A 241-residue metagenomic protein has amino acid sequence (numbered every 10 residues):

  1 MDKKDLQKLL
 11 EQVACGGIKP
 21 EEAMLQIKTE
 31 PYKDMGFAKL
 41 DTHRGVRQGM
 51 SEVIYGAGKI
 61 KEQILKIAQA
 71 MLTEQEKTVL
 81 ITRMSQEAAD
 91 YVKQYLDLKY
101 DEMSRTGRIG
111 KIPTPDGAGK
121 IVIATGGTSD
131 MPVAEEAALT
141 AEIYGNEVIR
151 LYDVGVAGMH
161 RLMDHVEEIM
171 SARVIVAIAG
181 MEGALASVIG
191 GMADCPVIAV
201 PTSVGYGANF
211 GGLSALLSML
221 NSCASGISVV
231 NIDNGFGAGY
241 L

Functional and structural regions predicted by a protein language model:
M1-S85, D90, Q94: Long amphipathic alpha-helical segments
E62-I64, D130-E135, M159-H160, A179-V188 (+2 more regions): Short glycine/serine/threonine-rich phosphate/pyrophosphate-binding segments that cradle anionic phosphate groups
K99-D101, I189-L213, I227: Short, acidic/small-residue loops that bind anionic groups at enzyme active sites
S104-R108, E147-S171, L213-S214, V230-D233: Glycine-rich oxoanion-binding loops at beta->alpha junctions
G117-H160: Glycine-rich phosphate/diphosphate-binding loop of Rossmann-like nucleotide-binding domains
T125, S129, E167-M170, V204 (+1 more regions): C-terminal binding/interaction regions
D164-T202: Glycine-rich phosphate-binding loop
